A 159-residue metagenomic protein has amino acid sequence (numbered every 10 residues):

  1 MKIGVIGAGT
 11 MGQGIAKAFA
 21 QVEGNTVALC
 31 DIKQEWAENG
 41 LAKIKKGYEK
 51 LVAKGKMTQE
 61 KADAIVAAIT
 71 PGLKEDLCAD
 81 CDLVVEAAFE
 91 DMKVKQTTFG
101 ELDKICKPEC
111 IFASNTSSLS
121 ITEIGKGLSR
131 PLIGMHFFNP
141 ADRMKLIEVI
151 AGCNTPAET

Functional and structural regions predicted by a protein language model:
M1, G24-N25, D80, K107-E109 (+1 more regions): Short coil/turn connectors at secondary-structure junctions
M1-K50, K54: NAD(P)+-binding Rossmann beta1-loop-alpha1 motif at the extreme N-terminus of oxidoreductases
T10, I32-N39, K50-F112, S118-E123 (+1 more regions): Rossmann-like NAD(P)-binding element
K17, Q21, G100, K104 (+1 more regions): Short, well-ordered alpha-helices that flank and scaffold nucleotide-derived cofactor binding pockets
V27, I69-P71, L132: Generic structural signal for residues in well-ordered beta-strands
C30, A88, C153-P156: Hydrophobic alpha-helical scaffolding
I111-T159: Rossmann-fold dinucleotide-binding core
